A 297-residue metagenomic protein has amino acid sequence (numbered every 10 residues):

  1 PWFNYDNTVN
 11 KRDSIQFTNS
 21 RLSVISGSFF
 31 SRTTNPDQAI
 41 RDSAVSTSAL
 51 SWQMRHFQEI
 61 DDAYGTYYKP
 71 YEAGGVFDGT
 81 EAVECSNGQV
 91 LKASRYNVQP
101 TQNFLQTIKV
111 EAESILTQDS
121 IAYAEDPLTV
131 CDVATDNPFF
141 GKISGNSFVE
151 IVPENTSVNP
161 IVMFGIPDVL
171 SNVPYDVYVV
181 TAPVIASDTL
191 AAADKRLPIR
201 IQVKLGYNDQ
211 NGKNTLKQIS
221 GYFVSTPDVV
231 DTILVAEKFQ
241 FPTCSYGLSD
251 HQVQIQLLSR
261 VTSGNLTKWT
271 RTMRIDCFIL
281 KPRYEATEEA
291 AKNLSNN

Functional and structural regions predicted by a protein language model:
W2-T80, E84: Aromatic/histidine-rich interaction motifs
V98-V133: Extracellular carbohydrate-recognition regions
I143-V169: Short beta-strands within extracellular/lumenal beta-sheet-rich domains
V162-A193: A short beta-strand element within beta-rich, extracytoplasmic domains of secreted/secretory-pathway proteins
D188-N211: Short, surface-exposed beta-strand/strand-loop-strand elements in extracellular ectodomains
Q210-S245: Extracellular carbohydrate recognition and processing domains and analogous Trp-centered ligand-binding platforms
P242-S259: Noncatalytic modules at the cell exterior or secretory-pathway interfaces, chiefly beta-strand-rich lectin/adhesion
Q254-T270: Short beta-strand-plus-loop segments that form exposed binding edges in beta-rich domains
